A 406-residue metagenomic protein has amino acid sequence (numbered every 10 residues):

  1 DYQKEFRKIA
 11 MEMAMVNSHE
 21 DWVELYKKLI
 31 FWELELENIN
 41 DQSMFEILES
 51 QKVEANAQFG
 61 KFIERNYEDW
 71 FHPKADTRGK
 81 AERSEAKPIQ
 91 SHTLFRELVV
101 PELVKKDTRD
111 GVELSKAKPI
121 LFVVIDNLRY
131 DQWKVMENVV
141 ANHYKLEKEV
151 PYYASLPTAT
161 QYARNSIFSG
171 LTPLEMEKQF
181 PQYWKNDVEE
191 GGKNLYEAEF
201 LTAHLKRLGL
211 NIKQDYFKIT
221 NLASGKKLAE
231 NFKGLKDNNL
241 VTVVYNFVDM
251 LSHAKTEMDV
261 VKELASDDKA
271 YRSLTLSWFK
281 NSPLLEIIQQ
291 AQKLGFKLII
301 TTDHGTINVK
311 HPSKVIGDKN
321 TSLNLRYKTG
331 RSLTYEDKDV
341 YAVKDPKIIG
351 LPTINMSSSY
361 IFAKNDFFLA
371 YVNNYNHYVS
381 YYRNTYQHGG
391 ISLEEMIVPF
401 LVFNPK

Functional and structural regions predicted by a protein language model:
D1-K406: Feature captures the catalytic ectodomains and active-site-proximal regions of enzymes that hydrolyze or transfer
